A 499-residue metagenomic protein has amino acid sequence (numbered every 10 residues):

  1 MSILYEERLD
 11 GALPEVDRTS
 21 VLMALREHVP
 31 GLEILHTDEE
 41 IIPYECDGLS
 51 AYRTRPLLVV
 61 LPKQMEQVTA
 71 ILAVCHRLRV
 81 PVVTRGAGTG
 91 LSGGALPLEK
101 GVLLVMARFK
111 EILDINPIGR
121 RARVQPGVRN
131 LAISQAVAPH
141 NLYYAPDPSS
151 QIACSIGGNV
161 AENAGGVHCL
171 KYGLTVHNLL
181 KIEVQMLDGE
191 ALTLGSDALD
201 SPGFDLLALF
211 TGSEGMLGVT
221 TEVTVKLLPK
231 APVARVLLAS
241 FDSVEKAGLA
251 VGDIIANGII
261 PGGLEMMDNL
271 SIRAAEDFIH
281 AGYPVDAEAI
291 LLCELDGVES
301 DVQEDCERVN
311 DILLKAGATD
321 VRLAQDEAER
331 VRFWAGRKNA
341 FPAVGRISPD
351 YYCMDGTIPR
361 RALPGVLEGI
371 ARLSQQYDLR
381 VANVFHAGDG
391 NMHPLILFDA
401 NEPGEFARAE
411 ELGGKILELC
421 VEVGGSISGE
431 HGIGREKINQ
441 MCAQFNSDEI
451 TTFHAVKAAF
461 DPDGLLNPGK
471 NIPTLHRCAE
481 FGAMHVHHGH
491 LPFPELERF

Functional and structural regions predicted by a protein language model:
M1-A73, G90-R120, S149, N269-H280 (+4 more regions): N-terminal flexible segment immediately upstream of the FAD-binding catalytic core in FAD-dependent oxidoreductases
G31, V421-I433, A458, P462-G469: Alpha-helix capping/hinge segments and adjacent helical runs
L35-E45, V225-P229, R235-L412, L419 (+3 more regions): C-terminal substrate-recognition/cap domain of FAD-linked oxidoreductases
S92-K110, A138-L142, G165-V176, V223-P229 (+3 more regions): A glycine- and small-aliphatic-rich helix-loop capping segment at beta-alpha/alpha-beta transitions that lines
E111-E265, G482-H488, P492-F499: FAD-binding subdomain of flavoenzyme oxidoreductases
N439-F499: Activity-critical C-terminal alpha-helical subdomain
